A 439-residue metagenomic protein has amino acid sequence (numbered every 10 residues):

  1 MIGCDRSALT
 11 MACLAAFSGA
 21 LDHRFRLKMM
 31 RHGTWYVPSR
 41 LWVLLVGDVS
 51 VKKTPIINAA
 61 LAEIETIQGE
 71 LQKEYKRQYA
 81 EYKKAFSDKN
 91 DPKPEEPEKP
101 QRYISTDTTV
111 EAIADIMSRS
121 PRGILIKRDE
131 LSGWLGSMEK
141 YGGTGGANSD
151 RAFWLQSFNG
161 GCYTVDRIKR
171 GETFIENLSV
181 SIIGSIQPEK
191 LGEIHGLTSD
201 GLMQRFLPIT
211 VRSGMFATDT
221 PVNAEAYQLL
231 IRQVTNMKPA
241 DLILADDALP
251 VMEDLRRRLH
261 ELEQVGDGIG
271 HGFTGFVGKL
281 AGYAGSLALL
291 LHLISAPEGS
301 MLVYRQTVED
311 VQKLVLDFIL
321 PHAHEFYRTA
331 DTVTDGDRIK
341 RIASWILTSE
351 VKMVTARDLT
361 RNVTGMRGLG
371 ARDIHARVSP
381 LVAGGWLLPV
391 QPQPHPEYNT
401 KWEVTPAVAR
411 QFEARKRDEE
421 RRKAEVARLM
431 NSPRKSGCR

Functional and structural regions predicted by a protein language model:
M1-R439: Phosphate-handling catalytic cores of nucleic-acid transaction enzymes
